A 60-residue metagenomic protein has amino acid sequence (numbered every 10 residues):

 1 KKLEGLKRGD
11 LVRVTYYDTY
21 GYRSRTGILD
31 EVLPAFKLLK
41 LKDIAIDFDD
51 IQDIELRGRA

Functional and structural regions predicted by a protein language model:
K1-Y22, D47-F48, D53-A60: Short glycine-rich, low-complexity segments
V14, K37-D43: SH3/SH3-like beta-barrel fold
S24-V32: Short beta-strand-centered aromatic/proline hotspots
E31, D43-I46: Structural motif
V32-K37, L56: Short, conserved beta-turn/loop elements at beta-strand boundaries and strand-helix junctions
